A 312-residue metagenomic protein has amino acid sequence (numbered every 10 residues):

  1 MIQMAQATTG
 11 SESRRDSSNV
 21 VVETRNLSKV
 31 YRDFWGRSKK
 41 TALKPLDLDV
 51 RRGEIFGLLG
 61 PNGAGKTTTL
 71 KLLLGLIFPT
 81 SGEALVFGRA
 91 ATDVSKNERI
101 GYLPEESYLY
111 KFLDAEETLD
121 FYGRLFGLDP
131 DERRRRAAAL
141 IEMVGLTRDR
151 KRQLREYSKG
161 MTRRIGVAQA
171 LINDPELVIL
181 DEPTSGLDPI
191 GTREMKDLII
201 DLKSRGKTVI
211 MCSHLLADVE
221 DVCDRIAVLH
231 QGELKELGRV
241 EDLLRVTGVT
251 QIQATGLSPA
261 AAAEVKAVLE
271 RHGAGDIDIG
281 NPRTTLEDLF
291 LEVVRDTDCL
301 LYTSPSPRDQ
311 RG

Functional and structural regions predicted by a protein language model:
R14-V21, V30-P45, R52: A short, flexible loop at the N-terminus of ABC-type nucleotide-binding domains that lies
L27, D120, R124, D131-D149: Conserved ABC ATPase "signature" region
G82-E98: Conserved ABC transporter NBD signature motif
V178-E182: Catalytic Walker B motif of ABC-type/P-loop ATPase nucleotide-binding domains
L237-G238: ABC ATPase "signature
Y302-P307: Conserved small/polar residues in nucleotide/adenosyl-binding loops
